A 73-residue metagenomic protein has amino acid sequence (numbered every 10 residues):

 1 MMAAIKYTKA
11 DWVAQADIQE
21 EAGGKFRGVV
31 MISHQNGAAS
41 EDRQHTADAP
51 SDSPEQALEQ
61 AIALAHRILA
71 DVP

Functional and structural regions predicted by a protein language model:
M1-A38: N-terminal segment of the canonical double-stranded RNA-binding domain
D42-P73: Acidic, low-complexity intrinsically disordered segments
